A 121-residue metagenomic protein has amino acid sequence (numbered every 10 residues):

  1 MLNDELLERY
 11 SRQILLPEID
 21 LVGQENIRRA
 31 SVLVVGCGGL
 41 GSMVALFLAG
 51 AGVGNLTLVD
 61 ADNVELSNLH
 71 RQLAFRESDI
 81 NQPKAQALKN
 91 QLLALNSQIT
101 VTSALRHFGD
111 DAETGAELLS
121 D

Functional and structural regions predicted by a protein language model:
M1-D121: Adenine nucleotide-associated cytosolic modules
